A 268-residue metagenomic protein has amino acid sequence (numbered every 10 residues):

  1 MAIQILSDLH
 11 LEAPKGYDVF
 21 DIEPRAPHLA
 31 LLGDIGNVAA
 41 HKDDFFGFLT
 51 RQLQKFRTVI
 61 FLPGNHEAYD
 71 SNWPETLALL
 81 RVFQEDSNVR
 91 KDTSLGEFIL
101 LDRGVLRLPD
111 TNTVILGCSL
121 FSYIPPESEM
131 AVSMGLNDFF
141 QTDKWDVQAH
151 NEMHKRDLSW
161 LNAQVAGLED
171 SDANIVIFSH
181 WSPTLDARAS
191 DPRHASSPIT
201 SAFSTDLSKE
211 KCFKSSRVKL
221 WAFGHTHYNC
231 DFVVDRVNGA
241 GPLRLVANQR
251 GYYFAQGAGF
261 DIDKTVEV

Functional and structural regions predicted by a protein language model:
M1-L62, E67-E75: N-terminal active-site segment of His-dependent metallophosphoesterases
M1-Q4, V105-G117, E127, V233-R244: Beta-strand-turn-beta hairpins that frame and shape the catalytic cleft of phosphate-ester-processing enzymes
A2-H10, N112-F121, V176-H180, R244-R250: Active-site-proximal beta-strand elements of phosphoester/diester hydrolases
I5-S7, L29-D34, I60-N65, I99-R103 (+3 more regions): Active-site neighborhood of phospho(di)ester-bond hydrolases with catalytic His/Asp-centered motifs
H10-G16, N37-H41, H66-T76, T93 (+5 more regions): Active-site environment of divalent metal-dependent phosphoester hydrolases
L77-F139: Hydrophobic alpha-helical segments and helix pairs
P109, T200, T205-L220, H227-V268: Binuclear metal-dependent phosphoesterase catalytic core
V114-V176, W181-P198: Active-site-proximal loop/helix segment associated with metal-binding centers of metalloenzymes
